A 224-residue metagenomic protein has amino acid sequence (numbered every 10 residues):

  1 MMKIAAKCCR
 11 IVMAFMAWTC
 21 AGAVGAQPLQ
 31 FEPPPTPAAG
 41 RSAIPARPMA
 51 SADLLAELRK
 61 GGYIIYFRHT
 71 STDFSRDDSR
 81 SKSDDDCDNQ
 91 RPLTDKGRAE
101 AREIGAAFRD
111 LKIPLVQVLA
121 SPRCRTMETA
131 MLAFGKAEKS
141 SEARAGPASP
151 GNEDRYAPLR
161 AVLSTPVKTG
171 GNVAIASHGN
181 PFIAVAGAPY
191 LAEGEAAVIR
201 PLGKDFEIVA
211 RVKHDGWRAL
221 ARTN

Functional and structural regions predicted by a protein language model:
M2-F15, T19: Bacterial N-terminal signal peptides that target proteins for export
W18-A26: C-terminal segment of classical bacterial N-terminal signal peptides
L29-S141, G146-P150, A188-V198, L202-E207 (+1 more regions): Active-site-proximal alpha-helix that buttresses catalytic centers in soluble enzyme cores
G62-I64, G171-S177: Generic beta-sheet signal
A143-N152, Y156-S164: All-alpha RGS (Regulator of G-protein Signaling) helical domain and cognate RGS-like helical scaffolds
P158-T169, R218-N224: A polyampholytic, Gly/Pro-enriched intrinsically disordered region
T165-G171, P201-K204: A short, structured loop/turn motif at beta-sheet edges
